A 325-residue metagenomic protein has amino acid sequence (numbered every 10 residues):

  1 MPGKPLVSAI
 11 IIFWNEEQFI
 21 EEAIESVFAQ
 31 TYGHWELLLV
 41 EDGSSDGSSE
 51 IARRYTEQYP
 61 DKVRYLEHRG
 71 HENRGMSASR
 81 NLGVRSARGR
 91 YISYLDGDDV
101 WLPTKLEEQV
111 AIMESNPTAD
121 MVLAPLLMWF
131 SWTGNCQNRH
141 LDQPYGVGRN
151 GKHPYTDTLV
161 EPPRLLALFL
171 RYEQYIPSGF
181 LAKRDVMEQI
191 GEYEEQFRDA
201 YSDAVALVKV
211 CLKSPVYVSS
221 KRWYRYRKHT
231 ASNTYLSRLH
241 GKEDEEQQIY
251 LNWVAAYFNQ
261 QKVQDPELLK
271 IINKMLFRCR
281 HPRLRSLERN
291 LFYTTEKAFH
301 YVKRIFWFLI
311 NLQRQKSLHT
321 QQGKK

Functional and structural regions predicted by a protein language model:
M1, P266-K325: Membrane-interface aromatic/basic loop that binds lipid-linked glycans or pyrophosphate carriers, typified by
M1-F28: N-proximal low-complexity "stem/linker" segments adjacent to membrane-targeting elements
E25-R69: Acidic donor-binding segment of Leloir-type glycosyltransferases
R69-A87, E108: Glycine-rich, basic loop-to-helix element that forms the pyrophosphate-binding segment of sugar-nucleotide handling
R85, A124, G146-H240, Q247: Conserved nucleotide-sugar donor-binding catalytic segment
I92: Short aromatic/hydrophobic "clamp" motif used to bind/position activated sugar donors
D96-V100, P125: The conserved acidic donor/metal-binding loop of glycosyltransferases
T104-R149: Conserved donor NDP-sugar-binding/catalytic core segment of glycosyltransferases
